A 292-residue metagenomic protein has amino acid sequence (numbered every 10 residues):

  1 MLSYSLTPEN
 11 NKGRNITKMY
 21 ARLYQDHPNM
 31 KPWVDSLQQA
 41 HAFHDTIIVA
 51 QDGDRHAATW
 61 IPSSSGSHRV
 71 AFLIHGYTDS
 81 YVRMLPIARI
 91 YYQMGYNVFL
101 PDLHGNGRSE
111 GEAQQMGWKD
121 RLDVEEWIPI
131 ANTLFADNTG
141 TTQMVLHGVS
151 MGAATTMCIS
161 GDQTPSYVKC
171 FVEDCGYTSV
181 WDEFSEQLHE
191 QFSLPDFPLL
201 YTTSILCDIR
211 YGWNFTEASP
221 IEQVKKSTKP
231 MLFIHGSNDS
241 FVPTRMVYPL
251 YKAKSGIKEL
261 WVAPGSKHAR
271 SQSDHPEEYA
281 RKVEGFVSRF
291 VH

Functional and structural regions predicted by a protein language model:
M1-V49: An N-terminal hydrophobic leader/cap segment in hydrolases
A88-E110: Conserved alpha/beta-hydrolase
Q114-F135: Alpha/beta-hydrolase active-site loop
C158-W213: Hydrolase active-site cap/lid region
P220, K229, P243-K252: Short alpha-helix in the alpha/beta-hydrolase fold that links the catalytic acid
K226-T228, F233-H235, D239: Short beta-strand/loop motif that positions the catalytic acidic residue of the alpha/beta-hydrolase fold
Y251-A269: Catalytic histidine neighborhood in serine/cysteine hydrolases with alpha/beta-hydrolase-type architecture
D274-H292: Catalytic active-site module of serine/aspartate enzymes centered on a nucleophile-bearing elbow/loop
